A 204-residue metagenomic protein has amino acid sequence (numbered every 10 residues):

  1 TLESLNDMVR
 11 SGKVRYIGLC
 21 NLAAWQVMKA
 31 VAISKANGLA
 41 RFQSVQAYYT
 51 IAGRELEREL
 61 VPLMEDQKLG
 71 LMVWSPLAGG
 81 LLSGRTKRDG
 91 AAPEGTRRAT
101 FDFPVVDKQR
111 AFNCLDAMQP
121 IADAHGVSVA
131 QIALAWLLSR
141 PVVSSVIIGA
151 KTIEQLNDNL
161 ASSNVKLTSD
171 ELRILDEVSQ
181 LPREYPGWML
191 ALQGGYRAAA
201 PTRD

Functional and structural regions predicted by a protein language model:
T1-E59: Glycine/proline-rich, positively charged, aromatic-decorated active-site loop/lid region on the catalytic face
L2-N6, V27-V31, V61, L115 (+3 more regions): Generic structural signal for well-ordered alpha-helices, preferentially at hydrophobic/aromatic core positions
R15, A40-Q43, G70, A130 (+1 more regions): Short acidic/polar active-site loop segments enriched in Thr and Asp
I17, V45, M64, L71-W74 (+4 more regions): Conserved, mostly hydrophobic/aromatic
C20-N21, S75, V127, V146-G149: Active-site-adjacent beta-strand anchor residues
A23, Y49-G53, S75-L82, W136 (+1 more regions): Glycine-rich beta-alpha junction loops
L56-P93, S128: Aromatic-lined glycan-binding groove of carbohydrate-active enzymes
D66, G90-A124, S139-V143, I153 (+1 more regions): Terminal-tail/helix-coil boundary detector
